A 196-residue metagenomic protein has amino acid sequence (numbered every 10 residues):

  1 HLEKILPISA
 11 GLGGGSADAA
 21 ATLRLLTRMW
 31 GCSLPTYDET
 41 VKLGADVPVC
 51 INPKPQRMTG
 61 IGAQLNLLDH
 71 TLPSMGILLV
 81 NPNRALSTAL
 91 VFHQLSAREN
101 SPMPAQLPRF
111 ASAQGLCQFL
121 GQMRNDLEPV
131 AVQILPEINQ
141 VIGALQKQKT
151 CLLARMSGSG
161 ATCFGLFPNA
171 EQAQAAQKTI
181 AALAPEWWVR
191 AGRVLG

Functional and structural regions predicted by a protein language model:
H1-E3, C50, S157, G192: Solvent-exposed beta-strand sheet faces enriched in polar/charged residues
H1-G11, C151-A154: Short pre-catalytic strand/loop immediately N-terminal to key active-site residues, enriched for Gly-Thr
A10-Y37, V49: DPxDG-like acidic metal-binding loop motif
G14-G15, M156-A161: Glycine-rich beta-strand-to-loop/alpha-helix junction loops that act as flexible
L25-L43, A170-A184: Phosphate-handling active-site elements
I51-L153, P168-Q174, K178-E186, R190-G196: Conserved, helical-rich catalytic subdomain that frames metal- and/or nucleotide-binding sites in enzyme alpha/beta
F164-L166: Short hydrophobic/aromatic beta-strand micro-patches that form the beta-sheet surface supporting nucleotide- or nucleic
